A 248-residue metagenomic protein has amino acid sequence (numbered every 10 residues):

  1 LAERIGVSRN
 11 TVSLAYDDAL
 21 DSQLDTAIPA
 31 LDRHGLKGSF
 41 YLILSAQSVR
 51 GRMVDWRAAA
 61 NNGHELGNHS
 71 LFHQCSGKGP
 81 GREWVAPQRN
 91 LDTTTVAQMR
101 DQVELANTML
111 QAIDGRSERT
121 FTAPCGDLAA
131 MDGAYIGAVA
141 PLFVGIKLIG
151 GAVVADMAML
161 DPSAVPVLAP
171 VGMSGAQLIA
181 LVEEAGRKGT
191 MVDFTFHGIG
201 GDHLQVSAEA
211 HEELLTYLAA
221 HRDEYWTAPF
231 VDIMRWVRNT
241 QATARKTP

Functional and structural regions predicted by a protein language model:
L1-G6, G38, Q47-S48, Q111 (+3 more regions): C-terminal domain-boundary segment and adjacent tail
L1-L24, L168: Boundary/entry segment of secreted carbohydrate-active catalytic domains
T11-V12, D32-D132, P141-L142, I149-A164 (+1 more regions): Metal-dependent polysaccharide deacetylase catalytic core of the NodB/CE4 family, i.e., the active-site-bearing domain
Y16-A19, S70, G198, F230: Active-site metal-binding loops of divalent metal-dependent hydrolases
S22-D25, A129-D132, M234: Short, well-ordered alpha-helical microsegments
L24, I28, M53-R57, R100-L110 (+3 more regions): Generic structural signal for well-ordered alpha-helices, preferentially at hydrophobic/aromatic core positions
T93-D101, G175, Q205-A208, E212: Non-membrane alpha-helical structural segments and their capping/turn regions in soluble enzymes
V167-M173, Q177: Short, Gly/Ser/Thr-enriched beta-strand-loop segments that form substrate-interacting elements of hydrolase/peptidase
